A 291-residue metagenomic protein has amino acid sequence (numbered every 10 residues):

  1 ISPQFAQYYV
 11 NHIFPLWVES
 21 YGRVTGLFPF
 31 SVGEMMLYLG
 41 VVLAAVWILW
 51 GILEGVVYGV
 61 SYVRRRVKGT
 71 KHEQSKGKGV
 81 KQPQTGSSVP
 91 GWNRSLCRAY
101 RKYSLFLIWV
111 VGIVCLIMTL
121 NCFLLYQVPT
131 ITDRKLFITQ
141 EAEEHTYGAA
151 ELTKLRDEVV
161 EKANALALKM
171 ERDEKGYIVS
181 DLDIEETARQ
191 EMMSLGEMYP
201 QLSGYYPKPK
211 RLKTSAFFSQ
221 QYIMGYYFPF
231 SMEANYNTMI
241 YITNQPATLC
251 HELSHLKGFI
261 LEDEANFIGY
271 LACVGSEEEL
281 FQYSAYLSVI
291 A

Functional and structural regions predicted by a protein language model:
I1-Y62: Membrane-embedded alpha-helical segments of integral membrane proteins
P29, A247-F259, D263-N266, Y270: Active-site recognition of the HExxH zinc-binding catalytic motif
G51-R65, G69, C122-L136: Perimembrane helix-loop junctions in membrane proteins
E54-Y100: Membrane-interfacial, low-structure loops and terminal tails that flank and connect transmembrane helices in multi-pass
A99-Y126: Internal/C-terminal transmembrane anchor helices
F123-M193: Membrane-interface segments at or immediately adjacent to transmembrane helices that form the boundary between
L168-T238, I242: Auxiliary, metal-adjacent structural segments of Zn-dependent hydrolase domains
I260-A291: Post-HExxH zinc-binding segment in Zn-dependent metallohydrolases
